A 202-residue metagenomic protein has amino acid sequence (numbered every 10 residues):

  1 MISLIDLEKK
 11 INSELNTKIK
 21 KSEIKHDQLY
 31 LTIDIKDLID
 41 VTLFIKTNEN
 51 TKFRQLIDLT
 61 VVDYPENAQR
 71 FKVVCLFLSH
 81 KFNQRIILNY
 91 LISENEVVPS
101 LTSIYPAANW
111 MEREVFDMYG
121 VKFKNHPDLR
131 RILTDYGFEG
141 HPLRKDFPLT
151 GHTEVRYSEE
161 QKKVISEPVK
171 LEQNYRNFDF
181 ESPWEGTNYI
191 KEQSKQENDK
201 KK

Functional and structural regions predicted by a protein language model:
M1-K202: Terminal low-complexity/charged segments
